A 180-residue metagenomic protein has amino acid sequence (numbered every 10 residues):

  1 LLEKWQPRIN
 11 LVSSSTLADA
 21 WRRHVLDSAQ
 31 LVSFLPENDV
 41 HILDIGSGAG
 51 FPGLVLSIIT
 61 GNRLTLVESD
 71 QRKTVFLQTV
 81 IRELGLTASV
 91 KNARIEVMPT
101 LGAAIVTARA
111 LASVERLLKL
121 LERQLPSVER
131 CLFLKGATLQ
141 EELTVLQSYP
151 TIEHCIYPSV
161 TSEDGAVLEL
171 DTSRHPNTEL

Functional and structural regions predicted by a protein language model:
L1-D39, L43, R72-T87: Class I SAM-dependent transferase core
A49-G61: Conserved SAM-binding loop of SAM-dependent methyltransferases across substrates and taxa, primarily the Class I
I58-L64, L125-V128: Conserved S-adenosyl-L-methionine
N62-T65, T138-L180: Active-site capping/gating segments
V67-Q71: Conserved acidic E/D residue at the C-terminus of a beta-strand in Rossmann-like folds
G85-I95: Conserved SAM-binding strand-loop segment of SAM-dependent methyltransferases
M98-I105: A short acidic, Gly/Pro-enriched loop at the edge of an enzyme's catalytic core that lines a small-molecule cofactor
V128-L139: Conserved beta-strand signature within the Rossmann-like core of class I S-adenosyl-L-methionine
